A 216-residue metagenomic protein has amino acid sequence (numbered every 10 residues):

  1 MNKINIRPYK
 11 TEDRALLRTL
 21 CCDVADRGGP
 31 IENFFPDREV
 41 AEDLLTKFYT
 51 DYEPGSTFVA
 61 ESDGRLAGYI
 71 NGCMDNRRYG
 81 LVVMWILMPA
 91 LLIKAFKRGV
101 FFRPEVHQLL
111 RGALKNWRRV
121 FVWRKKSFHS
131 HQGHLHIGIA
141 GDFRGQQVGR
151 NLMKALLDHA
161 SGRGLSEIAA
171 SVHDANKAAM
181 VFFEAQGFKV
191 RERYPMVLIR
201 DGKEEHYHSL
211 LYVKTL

Functional and structural regions predicted by a protein language model:
N5-T19: A short beta-loop-alpha structural element at the N-terminal edge of CoA-dependent acyl/N-acetyltransferase catalytic
T19-P36, F48-Y49: Helix-loop element at the rim of GNAT/NAT acetyltransferase active sites that forms part of the acceptor-substrate
F35-T57: Active-site rim helix/loop that mediates acceptor-substrate recognition in acyltransferases
R77, S171, E184, K189-E204: Conserved catalytic-core motifs of GNAT/GCN5-like acyltransferases
R77-G133: Conserved acyl-donor/pantetheine-binding loop and adjacent beta-alpha core of acyl/acetyltransferases and related
H131-G133, A160-V172: Conserved GNAT acetyl-CoA-binding A-motif
H134-R144, A170-M180: Conserved beta-strand-loop-alpha-helix junction that forms the acyl-donor binding cleft
G145-H159, V181-A185: Conserved acetyl-CoA-binding loop-helix of GNAT-fold acetyltransferases
